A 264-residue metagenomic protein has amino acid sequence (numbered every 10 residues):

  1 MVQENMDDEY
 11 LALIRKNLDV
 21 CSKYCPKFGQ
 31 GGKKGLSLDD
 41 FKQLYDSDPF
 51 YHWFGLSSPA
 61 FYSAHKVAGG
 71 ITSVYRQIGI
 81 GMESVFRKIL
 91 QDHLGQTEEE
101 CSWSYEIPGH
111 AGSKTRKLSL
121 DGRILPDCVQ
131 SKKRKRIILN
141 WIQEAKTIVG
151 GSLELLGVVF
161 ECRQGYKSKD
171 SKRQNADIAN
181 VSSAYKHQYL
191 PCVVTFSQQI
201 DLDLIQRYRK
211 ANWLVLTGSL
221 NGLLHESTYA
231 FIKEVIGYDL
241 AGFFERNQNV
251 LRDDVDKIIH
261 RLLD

Functional and structural regions predicted by a protein language model:
V2, M6-A12, V20-K23, Q206-D264: Non-catalytic C-terminal interaction segments of nucleic acid-processing enzymes
V2-E98, S102-W103, H110: Interdomain/boundary linker segments immediately adjacent to catalytic/signaling cores
E9-D19, C128-Q143: Long, charge-rich low-complexity segments
G69, S73, Q77-V85, K117 (+2 more regions): Short, well-structured alpha-helical interface segments that form or flank functional binding sites
L90, G122-C128, L156-G165: Conserved catalytic cores of phosphodiester-cleaving nucleases, focusing on short active-site segments
Q91-L125, K132-R134: A short acidic/basic microdomain associated with nuclease active sites
T97, S183-P191, A211-S219: Structural alpha-beta junctions
K133-Y208: Catalytic cores of nucleic-acid endonucleases
